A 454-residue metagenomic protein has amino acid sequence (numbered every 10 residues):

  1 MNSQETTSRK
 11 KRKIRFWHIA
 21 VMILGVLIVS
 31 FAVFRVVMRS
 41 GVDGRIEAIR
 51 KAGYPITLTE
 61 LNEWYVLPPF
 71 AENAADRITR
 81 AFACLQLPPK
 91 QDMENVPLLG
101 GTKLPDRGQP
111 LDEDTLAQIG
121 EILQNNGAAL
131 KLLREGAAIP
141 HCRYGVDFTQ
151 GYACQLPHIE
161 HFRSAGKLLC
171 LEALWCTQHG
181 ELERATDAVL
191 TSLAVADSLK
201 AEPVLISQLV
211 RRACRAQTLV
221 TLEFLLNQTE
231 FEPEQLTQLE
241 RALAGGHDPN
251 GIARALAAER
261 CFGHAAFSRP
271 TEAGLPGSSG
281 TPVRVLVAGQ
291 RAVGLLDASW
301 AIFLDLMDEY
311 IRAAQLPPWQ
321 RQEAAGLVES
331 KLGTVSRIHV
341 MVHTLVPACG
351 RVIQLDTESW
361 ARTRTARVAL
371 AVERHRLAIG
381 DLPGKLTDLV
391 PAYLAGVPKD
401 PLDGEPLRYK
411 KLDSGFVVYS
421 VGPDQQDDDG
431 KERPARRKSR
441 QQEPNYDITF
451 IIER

Functional and structural regions predicted by a protein language model:
M1-R454: Short acidic linear motifs
